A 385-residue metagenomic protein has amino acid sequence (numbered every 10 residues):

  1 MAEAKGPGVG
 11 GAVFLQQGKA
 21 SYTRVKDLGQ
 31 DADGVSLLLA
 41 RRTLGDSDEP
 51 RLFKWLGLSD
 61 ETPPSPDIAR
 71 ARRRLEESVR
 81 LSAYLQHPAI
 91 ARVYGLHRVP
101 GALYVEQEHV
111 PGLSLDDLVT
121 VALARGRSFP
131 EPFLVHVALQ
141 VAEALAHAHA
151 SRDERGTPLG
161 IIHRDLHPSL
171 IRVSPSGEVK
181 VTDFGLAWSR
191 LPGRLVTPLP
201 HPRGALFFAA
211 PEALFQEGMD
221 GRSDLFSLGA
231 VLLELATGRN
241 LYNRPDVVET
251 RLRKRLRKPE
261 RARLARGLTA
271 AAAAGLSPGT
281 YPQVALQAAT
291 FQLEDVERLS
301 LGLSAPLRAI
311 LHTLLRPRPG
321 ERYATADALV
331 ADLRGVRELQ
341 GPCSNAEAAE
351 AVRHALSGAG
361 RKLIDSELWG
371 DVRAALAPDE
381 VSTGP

Functional and structural regions predicted by a protein language model:
T62-Y84: AlphaC helix of the eukaryotic protein kinase fold
L96: Activation-segment/catalytic-loop signature of the eukaryotic protein kinase fold
P100-S114, L118: Conserved short submotifs of the Hanks-type protein kinase catalytic core that shape the nucleotide-binding pocket
D116-S128: AlphaC helix of the protein kinase catalytic domain
E143-I161: Protein kinase catalytic-loop region centered on the HRD/HxD motif
F207-H354, L363-G370: C-terminal lobe helix-coil module of Hanks-type protein kinase domains
